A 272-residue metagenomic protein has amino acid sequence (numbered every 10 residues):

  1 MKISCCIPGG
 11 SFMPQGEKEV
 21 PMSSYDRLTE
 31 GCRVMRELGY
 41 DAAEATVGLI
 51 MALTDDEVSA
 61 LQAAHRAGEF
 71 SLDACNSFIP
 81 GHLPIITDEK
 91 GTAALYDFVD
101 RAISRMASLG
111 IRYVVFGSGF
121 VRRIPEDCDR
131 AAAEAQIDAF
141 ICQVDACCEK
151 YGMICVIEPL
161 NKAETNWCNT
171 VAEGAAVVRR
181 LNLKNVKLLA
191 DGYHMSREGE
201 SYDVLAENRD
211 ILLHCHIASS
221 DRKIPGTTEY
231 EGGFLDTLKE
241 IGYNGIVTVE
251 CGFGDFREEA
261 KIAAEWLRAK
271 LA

Functional and structural regions predicted by a protein language model:
M1-I111, L183, D210, F253-G254 (+1 more regions): N-terminal pre-domain/capping segments
E17, A42-A43, C75, D138-D236: Acidic/histidine-rich catalytic cores of soluble enzymes
P21-R33, A67, P84-K187: Active-site acidic/histidine proton-transfer and metal-coordination neighborhood in alpha/beta enzyme cores
M22-S24, T46-S59, H82-I86, R122-P125 (+4 more regions): Acidic-and-aromatic substrate-binding clefts and catalytic sites of carbohydrate-active enzymes
L61-A63, G91-A93, A132-A133, E173-A175 (+3 more regions): Short, hinge-like loop/turn segments at secondary-structure boundaries
G233, G242, G254-W266: Short, charged alpha-helical segments
K239: Catalytic-face loop-and-helix region of soluble metabolic enzyme cores
I246-C251: Short acidic/histidine-rich active-site segments
